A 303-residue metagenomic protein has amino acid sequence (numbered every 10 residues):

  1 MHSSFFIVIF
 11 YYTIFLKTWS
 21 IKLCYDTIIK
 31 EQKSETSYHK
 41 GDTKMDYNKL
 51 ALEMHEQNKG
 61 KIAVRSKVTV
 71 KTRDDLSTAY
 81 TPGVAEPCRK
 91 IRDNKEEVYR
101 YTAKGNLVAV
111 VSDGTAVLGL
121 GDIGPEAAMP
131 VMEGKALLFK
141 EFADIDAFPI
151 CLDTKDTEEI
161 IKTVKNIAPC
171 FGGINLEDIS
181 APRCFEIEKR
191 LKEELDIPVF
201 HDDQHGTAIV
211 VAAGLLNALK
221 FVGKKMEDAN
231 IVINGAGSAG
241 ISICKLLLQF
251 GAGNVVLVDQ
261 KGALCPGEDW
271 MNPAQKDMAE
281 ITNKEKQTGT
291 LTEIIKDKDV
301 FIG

Functional and structural regions predicted by a protein language model:
M1-K17: Hydrophobic alpha-helical signal peptides and transmembrane signal-/tail-anchor segments that drive secretory-pathway
T13-K44: Short, Lys/Arg-enriched N-terminal segments with co-localized hydrophobic residues within the first ~10-30 amino acids
M45-I197: N-terminal ligand-binding/catalytic initiation module
E86-C88, D153, D277-N283, I302-G303: Short, flexible loop segments at the rims of nucleotide/cofactor-binding pockets, characterized by
L118, P125-A143, H201, H205 (+1 more regions): Glycine-rich phosphate/diphosphate-binding loop of Rossmann-like nucleotide-binding domains
P149, N175-D178, V199-D202, I233 (+2 more regions): General beta-strand structural signal in soluble alpha/beta enzymes
K298: An anion/phosphate-binding loop that grips the pyrophosphate of nucleotide cofactors and donors
